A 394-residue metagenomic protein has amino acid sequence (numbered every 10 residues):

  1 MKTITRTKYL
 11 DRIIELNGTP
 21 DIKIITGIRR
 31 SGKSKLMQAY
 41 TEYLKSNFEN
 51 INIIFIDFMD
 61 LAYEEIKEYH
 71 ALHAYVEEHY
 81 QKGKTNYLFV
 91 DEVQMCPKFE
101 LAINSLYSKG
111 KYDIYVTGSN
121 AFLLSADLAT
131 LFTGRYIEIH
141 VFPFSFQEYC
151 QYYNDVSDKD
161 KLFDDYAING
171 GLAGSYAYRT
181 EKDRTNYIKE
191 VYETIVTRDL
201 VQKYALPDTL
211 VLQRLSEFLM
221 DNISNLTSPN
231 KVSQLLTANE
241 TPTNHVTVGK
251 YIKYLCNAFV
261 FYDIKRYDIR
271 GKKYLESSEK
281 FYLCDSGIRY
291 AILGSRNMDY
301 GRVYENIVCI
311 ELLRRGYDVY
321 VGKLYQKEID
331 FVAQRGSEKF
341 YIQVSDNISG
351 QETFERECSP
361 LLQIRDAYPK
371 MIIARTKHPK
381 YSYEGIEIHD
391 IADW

Functional and structural regions predicted by a protein language model:
I4-P20: Pre-Walker A adenine-sensing motif
I25: Hydrophobic anchor at the beta1->P-loop junction of P-loop NTPases
K33: Conserved lysine of the Walker
L36, Y40: Hydrophobic positions on the alpha1 helix immediately C-terminal to the Walker A/P-loop
I54-K84: Short glycine-rich substrate-engagement loop in P-loop NTPases that contacts/grips substrate
S119-A121, A126-L226, F259-Y262: Interdomain motor-coupling "hinge/lid" segment immediately C-terminal to the ATP-binding subdomain of NTP-driven enzymes
E181-K339: Accessory nucleic acid-recognition modules appended to NTPase machines
K377-W394: Domain-level recognition of nuclease-like catalytic cores that cleave nucleotide substrates
